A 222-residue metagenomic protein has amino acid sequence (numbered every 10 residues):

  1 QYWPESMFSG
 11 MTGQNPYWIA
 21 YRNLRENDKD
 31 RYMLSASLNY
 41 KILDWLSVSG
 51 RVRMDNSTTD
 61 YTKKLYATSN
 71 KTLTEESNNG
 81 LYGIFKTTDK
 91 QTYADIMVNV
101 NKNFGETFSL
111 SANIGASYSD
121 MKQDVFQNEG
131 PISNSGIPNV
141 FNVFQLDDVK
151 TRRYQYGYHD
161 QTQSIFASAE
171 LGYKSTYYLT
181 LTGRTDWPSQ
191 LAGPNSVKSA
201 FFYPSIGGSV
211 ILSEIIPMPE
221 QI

Functional and structural regions predicted by a protein language model:
Q1-W18, K63-G80, D124-R153: Surface-exposed loop/turn segments flanking beta-strands in extracellular/periplasmic regions
P16-K63, G83-N103, S111, Q123-V125 (+1 more regions): Outer-membrane beta-barrel transmembrane strands
D44, F104-E106, K174-S175, P204 (+2 more regions): Short coil turns and loop connectors of transmembrane beta-barrels in diderm outer membranes and organellar homologs
M54-N70, L110, Y118-G136, L191-K198 (+1 more regions): Outer-membrane beta-barrel and related beta-rich outer-membrane complex signature in Gram-negative bacteria
M121, G207-I215: Short, basic alpha-helical nucleic acid-contact segments in DNA-binding proteins and DNA transaction factors
G136, F202-V210: Feature captures outer-membrane beta-barrel proteins of Gram-negative bacteria and organelles
T180-L191, L212: Transmembrane beta-strand segments that form the barrel wall of outer-membrane beta-barrel proteins
